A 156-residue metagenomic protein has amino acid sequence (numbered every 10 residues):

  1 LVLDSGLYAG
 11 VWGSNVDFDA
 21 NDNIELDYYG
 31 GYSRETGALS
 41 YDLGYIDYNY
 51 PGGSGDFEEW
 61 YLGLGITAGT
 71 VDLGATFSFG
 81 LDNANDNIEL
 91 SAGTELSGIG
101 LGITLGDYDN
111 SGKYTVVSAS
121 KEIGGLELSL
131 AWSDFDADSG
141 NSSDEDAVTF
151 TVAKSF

Functional and structural regions predicted by a protein language model:
L1-F156: Outer-membrane beta-barrel proteins
